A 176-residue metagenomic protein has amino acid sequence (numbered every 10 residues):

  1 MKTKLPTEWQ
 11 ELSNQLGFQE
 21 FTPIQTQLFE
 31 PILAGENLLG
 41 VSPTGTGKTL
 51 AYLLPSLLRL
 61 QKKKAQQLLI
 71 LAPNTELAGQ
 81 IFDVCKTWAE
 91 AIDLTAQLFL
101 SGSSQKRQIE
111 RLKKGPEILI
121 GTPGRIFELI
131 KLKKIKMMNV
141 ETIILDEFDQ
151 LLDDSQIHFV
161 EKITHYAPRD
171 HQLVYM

Functional and structural regions predicted by a protein language model:
M1-V41: Conserved pre-motif I regulatory segment
K2, P6, E11, K64-K131 (+1 more regions): Conserved nucleic-acid-binding Ia/Ib motif block in the N-terminal RecA-like helicase ATPase lobe
T22-I24, V41-T46, L69-N74, E147-Q150 (+1 more regions): Conserved helicase ATPase motor motifs in RecA-like P-loop NTPase domains
Q25, T44, G121-R125: Beta-edge loop/turn motif
T26-L38, K48-K63, L69, G79 (+3 more regions): Walker A/P-loop NTP-binding motif
N37-L39, K114, V140, Q172-L173: P-loop/Walker A NTP-binding region and its immediately flanking N-terminal helices in P-loop NTPase folds
P55, R111, F159-K162: Alpha-helical transmission elements in cytosolic ATPase-linked domains
P123-Y175: SF2 helicase catalytic motif II
